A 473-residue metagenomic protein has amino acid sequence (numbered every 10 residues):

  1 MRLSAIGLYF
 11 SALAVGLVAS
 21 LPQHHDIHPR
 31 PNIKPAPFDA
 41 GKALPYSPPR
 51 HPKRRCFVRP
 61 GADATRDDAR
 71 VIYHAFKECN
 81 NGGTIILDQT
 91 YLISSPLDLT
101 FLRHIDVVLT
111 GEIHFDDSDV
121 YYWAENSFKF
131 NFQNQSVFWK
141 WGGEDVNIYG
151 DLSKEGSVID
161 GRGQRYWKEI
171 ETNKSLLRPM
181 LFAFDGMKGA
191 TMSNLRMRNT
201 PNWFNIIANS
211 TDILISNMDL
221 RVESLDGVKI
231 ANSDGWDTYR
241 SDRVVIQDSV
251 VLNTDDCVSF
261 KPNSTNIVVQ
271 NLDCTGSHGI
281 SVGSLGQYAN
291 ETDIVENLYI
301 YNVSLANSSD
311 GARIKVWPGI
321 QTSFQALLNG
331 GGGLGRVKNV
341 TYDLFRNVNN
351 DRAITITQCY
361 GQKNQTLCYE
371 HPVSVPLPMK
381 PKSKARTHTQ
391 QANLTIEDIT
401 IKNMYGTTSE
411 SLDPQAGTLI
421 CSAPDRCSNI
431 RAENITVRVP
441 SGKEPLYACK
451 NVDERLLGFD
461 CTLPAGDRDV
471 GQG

Functional and structural regions predicted by a protein language model:
R2-G473: Extracellular/periplasmic carbohydrate-active domains that bind, remodel, or depolymerize complex polysaccharides
